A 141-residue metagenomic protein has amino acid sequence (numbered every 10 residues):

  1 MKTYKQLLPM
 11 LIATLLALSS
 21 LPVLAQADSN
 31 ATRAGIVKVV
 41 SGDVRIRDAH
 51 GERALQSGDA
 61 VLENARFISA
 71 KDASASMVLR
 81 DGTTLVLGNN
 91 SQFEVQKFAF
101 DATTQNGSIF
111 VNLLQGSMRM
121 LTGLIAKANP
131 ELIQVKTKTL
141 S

Functional and structural regions predicted by a protein language model:
M1-Q6: Positively charged n-region of N-terminal signal peptides that target proteins for export
P9-S19: Bacterial N-terminal signal peptides
L21-V23: Sec-type signal peptide cleavage vicinity
A25-S141: Flexible, surface-exposed loop/linker segments and immediately adjacent secondary-structure boundaries
